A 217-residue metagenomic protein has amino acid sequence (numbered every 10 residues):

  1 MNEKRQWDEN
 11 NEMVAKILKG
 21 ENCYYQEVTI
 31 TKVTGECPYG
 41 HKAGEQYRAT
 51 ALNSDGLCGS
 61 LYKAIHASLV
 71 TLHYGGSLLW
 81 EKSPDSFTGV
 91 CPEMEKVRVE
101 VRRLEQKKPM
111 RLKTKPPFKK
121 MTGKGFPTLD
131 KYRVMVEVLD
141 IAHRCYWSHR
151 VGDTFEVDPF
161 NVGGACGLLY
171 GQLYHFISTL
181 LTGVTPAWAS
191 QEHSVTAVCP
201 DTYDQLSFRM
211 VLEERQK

Functional and structural regions predicted by a protein language model:
N2-Y24, K115-G125: Short, Gly/Pro- and small/polar-rich lid/capping loops
C23-K32, Y132-D140: Short, structured beta-strand/loop micro-motifs enriched in basic residues and often containing a Trp
V33-G35, L52-L57, A142-H143, F160-A165: Short, charged beta-turn/beta-strand-edge "cap" motif at the junction between a beta-strand and an adjacent loop
G59-G75, G167-V184: Short, compositionally biased
E81-V90, P186-D201: Low-complexity, intrinsically disordered Gly/Pro/Thr-rich segments
C91-Q106, D204-R215: C-terminal edge-of-domain segments
E100-L139: Surface-exposed beta-loop interaction hotspot
